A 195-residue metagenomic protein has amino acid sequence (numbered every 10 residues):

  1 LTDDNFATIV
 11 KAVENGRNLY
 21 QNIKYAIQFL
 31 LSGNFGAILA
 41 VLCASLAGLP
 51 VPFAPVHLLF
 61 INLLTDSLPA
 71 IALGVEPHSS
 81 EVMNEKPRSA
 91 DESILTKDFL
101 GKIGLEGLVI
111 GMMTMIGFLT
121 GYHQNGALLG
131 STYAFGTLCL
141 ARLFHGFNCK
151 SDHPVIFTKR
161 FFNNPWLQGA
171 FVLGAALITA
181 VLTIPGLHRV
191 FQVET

Functional and structural regions predicted by a protein language model:
L1-H153: Membrane-embedded transport module
D4, L95, F162-N163, T195: Short coil/turn linker and secondary-structure boundary residues
L42-L46, T183, V190: Alpha-helical structural context
G111-L119, L173-R189: Hydrophobic alpha-helical transmembrane segments in multi-pass integral membrane proteins
Y122-G126, V155-F157, G186-E194: Membrane-interface helix termini and inter-helical loops of multi-pass transporters
L140, H145, W166-V181: Hydrophobic alpha-helical membrane segments
C149, F161, F171: A C-terminal functional module that forms or caps the active site or interfaces directly with catalytic machinery
F157-Q168: Cytoplasmic-side transmembrane-helix entry/capping segments in multi-pass membrane proteins
